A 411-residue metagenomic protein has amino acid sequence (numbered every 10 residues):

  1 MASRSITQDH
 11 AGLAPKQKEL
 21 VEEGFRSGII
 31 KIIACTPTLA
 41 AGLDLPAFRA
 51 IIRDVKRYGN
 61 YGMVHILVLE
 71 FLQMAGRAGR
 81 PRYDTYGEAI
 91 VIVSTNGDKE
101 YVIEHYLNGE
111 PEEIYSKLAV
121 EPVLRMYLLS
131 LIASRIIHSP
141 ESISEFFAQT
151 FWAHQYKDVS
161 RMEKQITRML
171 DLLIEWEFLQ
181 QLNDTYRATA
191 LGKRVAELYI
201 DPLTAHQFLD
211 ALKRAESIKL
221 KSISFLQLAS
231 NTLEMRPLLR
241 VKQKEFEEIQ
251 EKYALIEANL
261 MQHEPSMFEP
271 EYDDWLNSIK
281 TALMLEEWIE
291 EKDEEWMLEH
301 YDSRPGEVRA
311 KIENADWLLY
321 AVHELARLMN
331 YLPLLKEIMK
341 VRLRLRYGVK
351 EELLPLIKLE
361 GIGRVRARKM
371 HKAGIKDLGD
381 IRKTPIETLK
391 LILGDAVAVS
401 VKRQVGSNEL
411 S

Functional and structural regions predicted by a protein language model:
M1-I32, H65-L69: Conserved C-terminal RecA-like helicase domain
S3-R4, I30, P46-R49, D84-A89: Short glycine-/polar-rich loops that comprise or flank the Walker A/P-loop and associated switch/sensor motifs
L39-K56, E88-V91: A short beta-strand element within the Helicase C-terminal
L67-I103: Conserved segment of the helicase C-terminal RecA-like domain
N108-P202: Long, largely alpha-helical accessory region at the distal end of helicase-like NTP-driven motors
S130, T167-M169, E175-W176, Q180-R364: C-terminal helical accessory/scaffold domains
P355-A373, G379-R382, I386-S400: Helix-hairpin-helix
